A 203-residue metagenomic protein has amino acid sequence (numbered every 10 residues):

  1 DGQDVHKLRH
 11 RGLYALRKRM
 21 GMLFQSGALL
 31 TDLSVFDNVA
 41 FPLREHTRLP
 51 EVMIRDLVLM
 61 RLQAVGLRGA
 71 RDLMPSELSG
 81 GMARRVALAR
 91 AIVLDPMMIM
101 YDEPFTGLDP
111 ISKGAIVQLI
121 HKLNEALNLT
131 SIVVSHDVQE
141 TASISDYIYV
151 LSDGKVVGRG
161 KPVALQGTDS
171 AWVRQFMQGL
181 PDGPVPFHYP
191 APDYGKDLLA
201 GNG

Functional and structural regions predicted by a protein language model:
Q3-D4, E51-A70: Conserved ABC ATPase "signature" region
V5-G21, E51, L165-T168: ABC ATPase NBD coupling module
M74-L78, M82: Conserved ABC ATPase signature
V93-M97: A short, proline-enriched helix->beta-strand linker immediately N-terminal to the Walker B motif in ABC-type P-loop
I99-D102: Catalytic Walker B motif of ABC-type/P-loop ATPase nucleotide-binding domains
T141-S143: A short, surface-exposed alpha-helical micro-motif characterized by mixed small hydrophobic and charged/polar residues
